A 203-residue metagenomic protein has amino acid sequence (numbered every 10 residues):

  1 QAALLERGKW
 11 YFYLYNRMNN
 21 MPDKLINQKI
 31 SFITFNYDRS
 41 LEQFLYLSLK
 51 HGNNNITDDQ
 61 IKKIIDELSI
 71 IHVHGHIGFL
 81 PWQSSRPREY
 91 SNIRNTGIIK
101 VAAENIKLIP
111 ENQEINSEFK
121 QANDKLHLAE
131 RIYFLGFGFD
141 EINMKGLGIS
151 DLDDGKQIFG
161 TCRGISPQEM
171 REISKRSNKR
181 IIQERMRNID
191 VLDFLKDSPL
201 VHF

Functional and structural regions predicted by a protein language model:
Q1-H72, F119-N123, H127-L128, E141-S150 (+2 more regions): Active-site periphery "cap/insert" segments of enzyme catalytic domains
R7, P22, F79, S85-P87: Intrinsically disordered regions, especially transient/low-confidence alpha-helical propensity segments and coil-helix
I30, K107-F203: SIR2/sirtuin-family catalytic core signature
N53-T57, N92-T96, D154-Q157, R180-Q183: Short, surface-exposed linear patches
D59-K63, I98-A102, G160-C162: Short, surface-exposed, polar/charged, turn-prone segments marking secondary-structure boundaries
I71, Q83-K120: Flexible internal linker/loop segments at domain or repeat junctions
I71-H76, Q83-I93, S174-R176, F194-F203: Short, surface-exposed amphipathic charged segments that create phosphate/polyanion-binding patches used for binding
G75-G78, F137-G138: Histidine- and/or cysteine-centered catalytic micro-motif in compact active-site loops
